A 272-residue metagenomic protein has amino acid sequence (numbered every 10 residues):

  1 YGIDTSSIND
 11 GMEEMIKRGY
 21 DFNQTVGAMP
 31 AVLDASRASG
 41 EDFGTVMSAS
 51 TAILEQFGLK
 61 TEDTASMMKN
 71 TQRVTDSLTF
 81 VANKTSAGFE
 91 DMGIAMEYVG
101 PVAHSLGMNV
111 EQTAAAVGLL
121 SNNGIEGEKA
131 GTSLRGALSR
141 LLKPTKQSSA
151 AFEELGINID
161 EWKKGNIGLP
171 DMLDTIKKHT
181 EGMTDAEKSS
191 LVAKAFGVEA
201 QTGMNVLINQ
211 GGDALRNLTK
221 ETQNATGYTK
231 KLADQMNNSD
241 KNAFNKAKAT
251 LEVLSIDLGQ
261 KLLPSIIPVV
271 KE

Functional and structural regions predicted by a protein language model:
Y1-G93, A103-E111, N122-K129, K143-A150 (+5 more regions): A short, structural motif
S50, A130, A200, G211 (+3 more regions): Hydrophobic faces of alpha-helices used as interaction surfaces
A114-N217, M236, K241, L251: Extended alpha-helical or coil "stalk/linker/tether" regions that are enriched in polar/charged and small residues
T219-Y228, A233: A short, charged helix-loop
